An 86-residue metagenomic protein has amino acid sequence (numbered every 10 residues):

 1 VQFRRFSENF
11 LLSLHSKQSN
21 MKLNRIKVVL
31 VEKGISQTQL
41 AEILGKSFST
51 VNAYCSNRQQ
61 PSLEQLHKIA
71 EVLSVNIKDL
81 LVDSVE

Functional and structural regions predicted by a protein language model:
F10-S36: A short, Lys/Arg-rich alpha-helix, primarily the initiator
E32, I43, V72: Residues within the alpha-helical elements of helix-turn-helix
Q37, F48, L63-L66: Helix-turn-helix DNA-binding elements, focusing on the entry/boundary residues of the two helices that contact DNA
Q39, T50, D79: Residues in the helix-turn-helix
L40-A41, I69: Short alpha-helical "recognition helix" segments of helix-turn-helix
G45-P61: Recognition helix of helix-turn-helix/homeodomain-like DNA-binding domains that insert into the DNA major groove
E64-D79: DNA major-groove recognition helix of helix-turn-helix/homeodomain DNA-binding modules
